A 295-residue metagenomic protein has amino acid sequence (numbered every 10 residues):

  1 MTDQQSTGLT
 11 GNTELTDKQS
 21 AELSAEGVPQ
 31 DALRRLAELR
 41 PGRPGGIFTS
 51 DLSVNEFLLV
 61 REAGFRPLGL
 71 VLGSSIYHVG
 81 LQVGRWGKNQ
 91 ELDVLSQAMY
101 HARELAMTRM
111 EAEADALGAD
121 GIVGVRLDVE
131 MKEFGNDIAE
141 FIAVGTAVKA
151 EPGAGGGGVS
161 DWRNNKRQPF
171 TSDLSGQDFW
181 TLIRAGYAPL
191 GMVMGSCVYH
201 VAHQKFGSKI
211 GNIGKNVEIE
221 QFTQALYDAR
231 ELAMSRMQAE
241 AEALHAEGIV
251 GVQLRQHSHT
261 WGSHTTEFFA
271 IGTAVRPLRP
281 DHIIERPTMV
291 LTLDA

Functional and structural regions predicted by a protein language model:
T2-L95, I138-F222, T273-A295: Intrinsic disorder/low-complexity detector
F48-E56, L105-A106, G124-R126, F170-Q177 (+3 more regions): Short amphipathic alpha-helical surface micro-motifs
V71, I76, R85-R126, G207-Q253: Short, well-ordered alpha-helical segments
A102-G156: Hydrophobic, ordered structural segments
G121-E133, G248-T260, H282-L291: Short, conserved loop-to-beta-strand elements that form functional interface hotspots
V217-E220, A239-G248, V252-I283: C-terminal functional regions that serve as terminal interaction/effector modules
